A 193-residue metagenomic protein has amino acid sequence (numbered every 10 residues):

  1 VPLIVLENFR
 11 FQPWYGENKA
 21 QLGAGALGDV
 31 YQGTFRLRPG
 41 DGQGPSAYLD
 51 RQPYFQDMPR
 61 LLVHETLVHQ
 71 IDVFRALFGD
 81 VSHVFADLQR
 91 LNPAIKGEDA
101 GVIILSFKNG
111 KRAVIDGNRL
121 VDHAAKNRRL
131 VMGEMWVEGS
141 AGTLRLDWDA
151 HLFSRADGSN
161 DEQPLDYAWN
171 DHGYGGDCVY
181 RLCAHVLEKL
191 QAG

Functional and structural regions predicted by a protein language model:
V1, N160-G193: C-terminal helical cap and adjacent loop that interface with cofactors, partners, or active-site loops
P2-I4, F9-I95: Predominantly a Rossmann-like dinucleotide-binding segment in NAD(P)-dependent oxidoreductases
N8, R38, G142, Y174-D177: Short coil/turn segments
D29, V114, R145-L146, D161-P164: A sequence-level detector of short linear motifs
F35-L37, G117, G139, Y167: Active-site donor-binding loop signature of nucleotide-sugar glycosyltransferases
D41-S46, R145-D157: Proline-centered turn/helix-capping motifs that create local helix->coil transitions or kinks
I71-H151, C183-G193: Contiguous beta-strand/loop segments that form the cofactor/metal-binding neighborhood of enzyme cores
A124-R129, R155-P164: A short, polar/proline- and glycine-enriched secondary-structure boundary/capping micro-motif
